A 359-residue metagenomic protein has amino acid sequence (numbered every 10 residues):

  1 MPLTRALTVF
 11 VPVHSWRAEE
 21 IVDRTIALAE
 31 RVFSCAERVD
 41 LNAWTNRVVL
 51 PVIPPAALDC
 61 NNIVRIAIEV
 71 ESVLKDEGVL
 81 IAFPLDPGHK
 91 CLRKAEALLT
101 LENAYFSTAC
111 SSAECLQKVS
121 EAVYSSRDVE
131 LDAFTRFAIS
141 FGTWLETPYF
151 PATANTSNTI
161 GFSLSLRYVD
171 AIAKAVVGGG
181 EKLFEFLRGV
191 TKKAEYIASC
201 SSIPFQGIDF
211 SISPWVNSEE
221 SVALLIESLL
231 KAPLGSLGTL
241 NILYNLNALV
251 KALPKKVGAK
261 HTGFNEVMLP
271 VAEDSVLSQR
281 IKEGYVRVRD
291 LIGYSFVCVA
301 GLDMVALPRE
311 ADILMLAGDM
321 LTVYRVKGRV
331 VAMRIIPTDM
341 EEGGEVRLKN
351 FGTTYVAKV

Functional and structural regions predicted by a protein language model:
M1-V359: Anaerobic metallocofactor- and corrinoid-dependent redox/one-carbon enzyme cores, especially those from methanogenesis
